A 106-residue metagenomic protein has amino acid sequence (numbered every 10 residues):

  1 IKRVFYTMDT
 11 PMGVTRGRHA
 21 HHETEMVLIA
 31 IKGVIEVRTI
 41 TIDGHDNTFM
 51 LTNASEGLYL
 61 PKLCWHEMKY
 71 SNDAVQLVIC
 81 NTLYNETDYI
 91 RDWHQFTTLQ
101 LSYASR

Functional and structural regions predicted by a protein language model:
I1-L58, V75, T82-R106: Non-catalytic, conserved peripheral segments adjacent to functional cores
H66, A74: Glycine-centered loop/turn positions within well-structured domains that cap or flank conserved ligand/cofactor-binding
